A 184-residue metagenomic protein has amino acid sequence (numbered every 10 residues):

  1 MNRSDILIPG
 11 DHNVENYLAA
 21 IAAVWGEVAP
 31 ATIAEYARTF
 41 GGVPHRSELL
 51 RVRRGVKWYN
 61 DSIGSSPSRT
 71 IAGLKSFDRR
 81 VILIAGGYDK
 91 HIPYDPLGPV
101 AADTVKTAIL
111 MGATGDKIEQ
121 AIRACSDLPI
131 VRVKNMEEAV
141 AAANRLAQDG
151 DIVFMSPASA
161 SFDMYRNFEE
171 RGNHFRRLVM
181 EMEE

Functional and structural regions predicted by a protein language model:
N2-V105: Nucleotide phosphate-binding/pyrophosphate-handling subdomain across enzymes that bind or process nucleotide phosphates
G26, P129-R132, M164: A structural signal for short, well-ordered beta-strand elements
V56-K57, S161-Y165: A short acidic, helix-capping loop that chelates divalent metal ions and anchors anionic groups
R69, K117-A121, M164: Phosphate- and divalent-cation-binding pockets in alpha/beta enzyme and binding domains that engage nucleotide-derived
D95-D151: C-terminal helical cap/extension that packs against the catalytic core of soluble nucleotide-cofactor enzymes
R145, D163, R176-E184: Phosphate-binding loop of NTP-binding sites
F154-A158: Short beta-strands and strand-loop turn motifs
